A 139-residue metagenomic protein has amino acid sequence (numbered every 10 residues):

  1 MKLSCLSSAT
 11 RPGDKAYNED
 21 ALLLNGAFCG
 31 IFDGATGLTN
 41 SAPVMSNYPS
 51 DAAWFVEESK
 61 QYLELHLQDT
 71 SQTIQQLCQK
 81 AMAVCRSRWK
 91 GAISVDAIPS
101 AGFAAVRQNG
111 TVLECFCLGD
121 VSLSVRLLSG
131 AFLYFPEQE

Functional and structural regions predicted by a protein language model:
M1-E139: PP2C/PPM-type serine/threonine phosphatase catalytic domain
